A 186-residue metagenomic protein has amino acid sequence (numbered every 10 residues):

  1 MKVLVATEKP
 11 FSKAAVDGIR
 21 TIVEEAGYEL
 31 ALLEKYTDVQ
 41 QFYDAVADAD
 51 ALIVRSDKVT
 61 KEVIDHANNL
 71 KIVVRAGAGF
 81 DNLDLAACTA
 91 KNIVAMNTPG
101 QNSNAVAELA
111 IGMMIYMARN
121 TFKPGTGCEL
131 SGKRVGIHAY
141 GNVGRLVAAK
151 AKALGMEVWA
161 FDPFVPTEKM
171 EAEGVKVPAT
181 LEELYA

Functional and structural regions predicted by a protein language model:
M1-A49: N-terminal glycine-/charge-rich "phosphate-binding" loop or analogous flexible N-terminal tail
L4, I72-V74, V94-M96, G136 (+1 more regions): Structural detector of well-ordered beta-strand residues that form the stable sheet scaffold of enzyme domains
K9-S12, E34-D38, R55-V59, G77-F80 (+1 more regions): Short beta->alpha connector loops
I22, V63, A86-A87, K169 (+1 more regions): Well-formed, non-transmembrane alpha-helical positions, independent of function
A31, D50-G127: Phosphate/diphosphate ligand-binding glycine-rich loop within oxidoreductases
D38-F42, K58-E62, L83, A179-E183: Short acidic active-site motifs
V46-I53, E182-A186: Rossmann-like NAD(P)-binding element
C128-A186: Rossmann-like dinucleotide/phosphate-binding beta-alpha-beta segment
